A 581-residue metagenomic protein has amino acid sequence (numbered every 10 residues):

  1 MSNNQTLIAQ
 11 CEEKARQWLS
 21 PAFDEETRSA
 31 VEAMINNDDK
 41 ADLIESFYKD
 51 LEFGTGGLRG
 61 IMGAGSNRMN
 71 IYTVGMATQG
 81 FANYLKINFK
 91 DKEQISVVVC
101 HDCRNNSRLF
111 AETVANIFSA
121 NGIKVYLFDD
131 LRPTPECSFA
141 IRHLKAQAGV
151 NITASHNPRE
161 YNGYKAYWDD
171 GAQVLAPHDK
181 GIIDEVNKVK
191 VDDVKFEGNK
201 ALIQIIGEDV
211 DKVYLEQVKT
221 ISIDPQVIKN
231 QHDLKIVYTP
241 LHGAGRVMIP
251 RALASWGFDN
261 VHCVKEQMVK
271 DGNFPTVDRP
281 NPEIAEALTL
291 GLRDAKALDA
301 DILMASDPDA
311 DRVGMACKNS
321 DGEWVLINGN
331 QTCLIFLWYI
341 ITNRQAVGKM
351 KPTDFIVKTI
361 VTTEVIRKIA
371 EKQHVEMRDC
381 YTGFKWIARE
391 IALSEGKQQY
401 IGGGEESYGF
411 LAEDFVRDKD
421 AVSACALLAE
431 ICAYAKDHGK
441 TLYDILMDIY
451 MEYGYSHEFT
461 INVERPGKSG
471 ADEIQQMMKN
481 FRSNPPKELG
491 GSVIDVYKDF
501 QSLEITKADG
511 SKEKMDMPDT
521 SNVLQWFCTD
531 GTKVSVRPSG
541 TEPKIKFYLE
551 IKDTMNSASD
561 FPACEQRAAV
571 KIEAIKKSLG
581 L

Functional and structural regions predicted by a protein language model:
Q5-V114, Q204-I236, A244: An N-terminal, well-structured beta->alpha segment
W18, A22, E26, D42-S46 (+3 more regions): Gly/Ser/Thr-enriched, mixed-charge loops and adjacent short helices that form phosphate/oxyanion-binding elements
F47-N67, A154-N157, I236, P240-A252 (+4 more regions): Conserved phosphate/anionic-ligand binding catalytic regions in large, soluble enzymes, centered on
V98-Y161, D259-G314: N-terminal small/polar loop signature for handling phosphorylated ligands or for N-terminal nucleophile
F110-F118, Y161-W168, D311-Q331, I366: Short Gly/Thr/Asp-enriched flexible loops that form oxyanion-binding sites at enzyme active sites
Y167-K195, N330-D354, K358-K368, A421: Glycine-rich phosphate-binding loop plus the immediately following alpha-helix
K296, A300-I302, E323-V325, N343-R537 (+2 more regions): Phosphate-binding and adjacent anionic-ligand microenvironments
